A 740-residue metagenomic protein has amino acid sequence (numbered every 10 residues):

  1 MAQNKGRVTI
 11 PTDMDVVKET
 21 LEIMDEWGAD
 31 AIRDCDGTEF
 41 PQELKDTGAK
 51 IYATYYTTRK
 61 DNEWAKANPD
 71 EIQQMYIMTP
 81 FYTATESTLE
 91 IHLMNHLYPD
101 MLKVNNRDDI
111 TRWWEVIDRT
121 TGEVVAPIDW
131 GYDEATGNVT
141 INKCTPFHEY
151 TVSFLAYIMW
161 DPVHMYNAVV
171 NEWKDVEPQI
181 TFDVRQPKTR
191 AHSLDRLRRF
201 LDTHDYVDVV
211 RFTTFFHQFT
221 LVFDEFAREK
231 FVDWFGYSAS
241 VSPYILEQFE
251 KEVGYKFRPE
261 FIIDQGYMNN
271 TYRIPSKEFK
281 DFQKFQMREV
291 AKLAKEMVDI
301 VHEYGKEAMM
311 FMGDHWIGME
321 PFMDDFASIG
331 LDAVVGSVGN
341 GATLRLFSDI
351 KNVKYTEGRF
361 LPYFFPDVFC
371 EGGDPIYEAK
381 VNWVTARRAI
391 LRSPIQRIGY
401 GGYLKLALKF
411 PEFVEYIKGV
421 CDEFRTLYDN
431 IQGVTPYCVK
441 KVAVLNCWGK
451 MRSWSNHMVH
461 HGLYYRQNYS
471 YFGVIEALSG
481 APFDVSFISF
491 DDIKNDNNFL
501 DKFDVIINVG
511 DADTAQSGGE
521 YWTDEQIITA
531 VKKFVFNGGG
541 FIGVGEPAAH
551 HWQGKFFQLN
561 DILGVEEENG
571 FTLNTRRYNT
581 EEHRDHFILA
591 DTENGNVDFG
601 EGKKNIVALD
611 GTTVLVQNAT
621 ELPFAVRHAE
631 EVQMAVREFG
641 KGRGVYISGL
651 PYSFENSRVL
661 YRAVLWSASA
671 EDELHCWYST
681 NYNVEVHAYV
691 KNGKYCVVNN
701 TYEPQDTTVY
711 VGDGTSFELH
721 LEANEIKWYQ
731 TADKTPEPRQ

Functional and structural regions predicted by a protein language model:
M1-T20, E26-D30, M159-W160, M165 (+3 more regions): Boundary/entry segment of secreted carbohydrate-active catalytic domains
V8-L21, C35-E39, M310-M319, I475-F499: A short, well-structured beta->alpha microelement
T9, D15-Y52, R196-R211, F326 (+4 more regions): Catalytic domains of carbohydrate-active enzymes, especially glycoside hydrolases
W27, L44, A65-N68, L197-R198 (+15 more regions): Hydrophobic targeting/anchoring helices
A49, G305-K306, K354, N537-G540 (+1 more regions): A short helix->loop->beta-strand "cap" motif at the edges of active sites that frequently abuts
D70-S328, L346, Q432: Polysaccharide-binding and catalytic clefts of secreted carbohydrate-active enzymes
L221-D224, K405-C438, S479, Q558 (+3 more regions): Extracellular ligand-binding/catalytic regions of CAZymes and related secreted enzymes and adhesion modules
G518-N596: A glycine-rich, often tryptophan-bearing local segment used as a flexible ligand/cofactor-contacting loop or short
